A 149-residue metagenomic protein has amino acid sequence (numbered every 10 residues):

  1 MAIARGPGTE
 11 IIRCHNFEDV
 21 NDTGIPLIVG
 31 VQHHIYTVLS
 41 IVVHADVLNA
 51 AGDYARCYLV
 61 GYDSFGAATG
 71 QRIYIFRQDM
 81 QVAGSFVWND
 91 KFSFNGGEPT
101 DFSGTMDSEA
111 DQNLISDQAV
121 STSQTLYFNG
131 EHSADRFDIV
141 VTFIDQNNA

Functional and structural regions predicted by a protein language model:
M1-H33, L48-A55, L114-A149: C-terminal interaction-tip segments
E10-C14, F65-F76: Surface-exposed loop/edge segments in extracytoplasmic proteins
N16-T23, D79-N89, G97: Solvent-exposed, conformationally flexible loop/turn segments
V43-V47: Short amphipathic, basic-aromatic surface patches that mediate peripheral association with negatively charged
N49-A67: Short, surface-exposed beta-strand/strand-loop-strand elements in extracellular ectodomains
N89-S123: Beta-sandwich interaction modules
